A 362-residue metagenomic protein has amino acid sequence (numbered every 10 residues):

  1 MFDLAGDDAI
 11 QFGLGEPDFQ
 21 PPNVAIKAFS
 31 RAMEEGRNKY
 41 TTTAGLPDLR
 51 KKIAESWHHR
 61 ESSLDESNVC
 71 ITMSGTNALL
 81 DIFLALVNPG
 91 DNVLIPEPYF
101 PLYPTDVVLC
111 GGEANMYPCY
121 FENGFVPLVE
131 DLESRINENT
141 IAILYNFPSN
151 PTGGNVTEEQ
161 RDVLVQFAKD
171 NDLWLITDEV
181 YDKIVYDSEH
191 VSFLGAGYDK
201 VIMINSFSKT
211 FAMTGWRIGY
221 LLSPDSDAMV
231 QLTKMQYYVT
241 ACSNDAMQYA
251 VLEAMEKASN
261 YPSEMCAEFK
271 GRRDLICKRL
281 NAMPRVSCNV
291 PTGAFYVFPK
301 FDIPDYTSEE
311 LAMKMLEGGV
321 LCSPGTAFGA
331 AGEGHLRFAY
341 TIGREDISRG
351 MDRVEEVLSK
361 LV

Functional and structural regions predicted by a protein language model:
D3-I10, G15-A32, S62-V362: PLP-dependent class I/II
S30, E34-R37, H58: Generic short alpha-helical segment signal, independent of protein family or function, capturing local helix propensity
K39-Y40, Y181: Intrinsically disordered, tyrosine-centered linear signaling motifs in cytosolic regions
Y40-M73: Conserved N-terminal alpha-helix of the aminotransferase class I/II PLP-enzyme fold
